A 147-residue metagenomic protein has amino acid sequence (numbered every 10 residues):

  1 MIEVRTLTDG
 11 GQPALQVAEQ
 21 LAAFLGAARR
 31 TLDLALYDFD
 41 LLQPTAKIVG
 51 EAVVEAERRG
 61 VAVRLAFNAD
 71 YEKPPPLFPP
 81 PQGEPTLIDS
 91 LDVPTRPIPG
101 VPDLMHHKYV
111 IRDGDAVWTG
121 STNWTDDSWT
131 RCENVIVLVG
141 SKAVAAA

Functional and structural regions predicted by a protein language model:
M1-A27, D38-A147: HKD-type phospholipase D/PLD-like phosphodiesterase module
